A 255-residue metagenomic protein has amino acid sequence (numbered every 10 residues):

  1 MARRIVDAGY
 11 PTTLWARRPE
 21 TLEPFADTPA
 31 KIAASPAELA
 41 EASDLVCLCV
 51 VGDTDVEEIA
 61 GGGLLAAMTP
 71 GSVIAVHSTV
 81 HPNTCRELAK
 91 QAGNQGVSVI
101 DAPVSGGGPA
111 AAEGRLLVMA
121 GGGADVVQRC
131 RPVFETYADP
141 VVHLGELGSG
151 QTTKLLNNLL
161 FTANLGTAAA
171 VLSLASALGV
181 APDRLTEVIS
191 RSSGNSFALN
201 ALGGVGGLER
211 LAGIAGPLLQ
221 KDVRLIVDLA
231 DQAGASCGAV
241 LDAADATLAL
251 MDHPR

Functional and structural regions predicted by a protein language model:
M1-I5, L88, V133, L174: Hydrophobic residues within alpha-helices that form the first helical element adjacent to the glycine-rich loop
M1-L48, S72: NAD(P)+-binding Rossmann beta1-loop-alpha1 motif at the extreme N-terminus of oxidoreductases
T12, I32, S98-I100, V141 (+2 more regions): Hydrophobic beta-strand scaffold residues
R18, G52, G123: Residues in the short beta-alpha loop(s) of Rossmann-like NAD(P)-binding domains
P36-S98: Rossmann-fold NAD(P) dinucleotide-binding segment
H77-N158: Rossmann-fold dinucleotide-binding core
G148-C237, L241-R255: Helical "substrate-binding/catalytic lid" subdomain of Rossmann-like NAD(P)-dependent dehydrogenases/reductases
